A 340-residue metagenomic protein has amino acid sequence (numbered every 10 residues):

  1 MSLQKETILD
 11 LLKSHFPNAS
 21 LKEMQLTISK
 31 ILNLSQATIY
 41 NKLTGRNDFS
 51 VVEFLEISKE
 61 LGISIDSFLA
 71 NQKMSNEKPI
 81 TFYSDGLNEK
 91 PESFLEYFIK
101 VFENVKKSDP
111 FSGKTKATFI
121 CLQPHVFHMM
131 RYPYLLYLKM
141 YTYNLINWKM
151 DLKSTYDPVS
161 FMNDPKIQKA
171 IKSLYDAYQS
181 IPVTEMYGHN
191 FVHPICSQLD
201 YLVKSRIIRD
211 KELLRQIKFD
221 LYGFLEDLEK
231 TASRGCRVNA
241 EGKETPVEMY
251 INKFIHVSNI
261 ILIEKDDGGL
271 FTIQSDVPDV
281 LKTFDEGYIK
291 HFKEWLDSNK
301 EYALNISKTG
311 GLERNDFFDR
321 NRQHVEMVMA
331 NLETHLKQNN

Functional and structural regions predicted by a protein language model:
M1-E6, Q36-A37, R131-K139, S154-A170: Charged, low-complexity, helix/coiled-coil-prone segments
M1-S84: Basic, Lys/Arg-rich alpha-helical nucleic-acid-recognition elements, primarily the DNA-binding modules of transcription
Q4, I8, M24, S35 (+5 more regions): Alpha-helical structural motif
T7, L11, M24-T27, S93 (+6 more regions): Exposed alpha-helical structural elements
A19, A232, N299, A303 (+2 more regions): Short, flexible helical or helix-coil boundary motifs
M74-K153: Helix-turn-helix/homeodomain-like alpha-helical modules used for DNA recognition and transcription-factor dimerization
Y143-R320: Hydrophobic protein-protein interaction segments
F318, H324-N339: Long, charge-rich alpha-helical interaction segments
